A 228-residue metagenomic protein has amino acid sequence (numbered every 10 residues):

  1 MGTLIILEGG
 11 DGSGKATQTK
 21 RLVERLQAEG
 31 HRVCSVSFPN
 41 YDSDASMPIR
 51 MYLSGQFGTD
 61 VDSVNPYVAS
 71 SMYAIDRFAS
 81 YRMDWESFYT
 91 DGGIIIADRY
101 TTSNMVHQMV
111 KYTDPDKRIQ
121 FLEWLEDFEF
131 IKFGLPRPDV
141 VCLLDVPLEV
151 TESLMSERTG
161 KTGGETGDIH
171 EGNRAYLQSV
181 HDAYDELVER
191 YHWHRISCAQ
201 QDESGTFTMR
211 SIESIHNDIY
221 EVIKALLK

Functional and structural regions predicted by a protein language model:
M1-T3: Extreme N-terminal, non-catalytic leader segments that precede Walker-type/kinase nucleotide-binding cores
I5-L7: Hydrophobic anchor at the beta1->P-loop junction of P-loop NTPases
G10: P-loop (Walker A) phosphate-binding loop of NTP-binding proteins
K15: Conserved lysine of the Walker
Q18: Hydrophobic positions on the alpha1 helix immediately C-terminal to the Walker A/P-loop
V23, E149-K228: NTP-dependent small-molecule kinase module
E29-F133, F207: ATP-dependent small-molecule kinase phosphotransfer cores that center on conserved nucleotide phosphate-binding segments
T102-D182: A glycine- and Lys/Arg-enriched "phosphate-lid" helix/loop adjacent to the NTP-binding pocket of small-molecule kinases
